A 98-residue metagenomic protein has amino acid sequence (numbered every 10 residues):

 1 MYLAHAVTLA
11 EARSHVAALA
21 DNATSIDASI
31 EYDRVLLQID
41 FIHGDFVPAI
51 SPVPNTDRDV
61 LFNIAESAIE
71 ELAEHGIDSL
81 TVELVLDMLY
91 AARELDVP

Functional and structural regions predicted by a protein language model:
M1-E31: Short terminal alpha-helical segments
L3-A10, I30, V53-T56, V60-N63 (+2 more regions): Alpha-helix boundary/N-cap detector
V7-S14, L37, F41, V60-E70 (+1 more regions): Generic structural signal for well-ordered, non-membrane alpha-helices
H15, L19-N22, D45, A68-E71 (+1 more regions): Amphipathic, soluble alpha-helical interaction motifs
A20-V60: Amphipathic alpha-helical interaction modules
L61-P98: Amphipathic alpha-helical binding modules
